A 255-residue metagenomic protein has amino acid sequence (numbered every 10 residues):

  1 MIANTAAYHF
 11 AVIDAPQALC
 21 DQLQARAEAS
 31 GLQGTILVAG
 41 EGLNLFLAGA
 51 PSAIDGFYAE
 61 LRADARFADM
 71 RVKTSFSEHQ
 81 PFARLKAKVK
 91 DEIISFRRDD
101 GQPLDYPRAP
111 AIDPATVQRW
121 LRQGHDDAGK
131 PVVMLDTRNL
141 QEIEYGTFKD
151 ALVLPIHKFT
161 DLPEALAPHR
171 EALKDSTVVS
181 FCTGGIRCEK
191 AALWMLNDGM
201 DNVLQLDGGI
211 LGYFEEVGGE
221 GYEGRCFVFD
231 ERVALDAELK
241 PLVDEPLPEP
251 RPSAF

Functional and structural regions predicted by a protein language model:
M1-P110, G129-V132, R138-V178, I186-F255: Rhodanese-like catalytic fold shared by cysteine-dependent sulfurtransferases and DSP/PTP-type phosphatases
I112-W120: Phosphate-interacting basic helix/loop segments used at nucleotide- and nucleic-acid interfaces
R119-G129: A short acidic-Thr-Gly-centered motif at the start of a beta-strand
F181: Cofactor-cradling patches in redox/metallo enzymes
